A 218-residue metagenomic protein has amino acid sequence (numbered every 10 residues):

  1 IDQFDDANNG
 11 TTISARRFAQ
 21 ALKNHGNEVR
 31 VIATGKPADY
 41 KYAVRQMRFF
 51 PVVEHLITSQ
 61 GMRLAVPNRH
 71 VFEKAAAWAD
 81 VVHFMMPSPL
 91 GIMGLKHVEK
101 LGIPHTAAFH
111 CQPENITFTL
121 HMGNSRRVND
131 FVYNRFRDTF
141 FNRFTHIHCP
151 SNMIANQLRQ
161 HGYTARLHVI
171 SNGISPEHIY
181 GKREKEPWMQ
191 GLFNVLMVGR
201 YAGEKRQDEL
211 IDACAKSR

Functional and structural regions predicted by a protein language model:
I1-A38, A77, A215: N-terminal subdomain of nucleotide-sugar transferases
G35, M153, G173: Carbohydrate-associated surface elements
F72-G91, I103-A108: Short N-terminal targeting/anchoring amphipathic segment
V81, V98-F118, H148: Active-site proximal beta-strand in glycosyltransferases
K100, Q112, V128-H146, H161: Membrane-proximal helix-turn-helix segments that form the acceptor-binding/catalytic region of lipid-linked
N142-S151, H168: A short beta-strand/loop micro-motif in the catalytic core of glycosyltransferases that engages the nucleotide-sugar
I174-G191: Acidic anion/phosphate-binding donor-loop and adjacent secondary structure in glycosyltransferase catalytic cores
P187-K216: Conserved donor-binding/catalytic core segment of Leloir-type glycosyltransferases
